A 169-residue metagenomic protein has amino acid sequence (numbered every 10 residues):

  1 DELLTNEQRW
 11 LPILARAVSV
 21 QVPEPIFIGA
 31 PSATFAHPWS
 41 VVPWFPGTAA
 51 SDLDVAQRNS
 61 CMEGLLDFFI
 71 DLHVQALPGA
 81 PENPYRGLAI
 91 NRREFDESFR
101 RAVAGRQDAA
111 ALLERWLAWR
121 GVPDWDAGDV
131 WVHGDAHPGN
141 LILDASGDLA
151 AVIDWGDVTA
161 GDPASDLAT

Functional and structural regions predicted by a protein language model:
D1, N59-M62, A89-R92, R106-E114 (+2 more regions): Short, structured helix-loop boundary elements
D1-A89, D126: ATP-binding pocket architecture of kinase catalytic cores
L11, I26-I28, W116-R120, P138: A generic local structural motif
S40, D67-I70, N83-D124, G147: Active-site catalytic-loop/activation-segment of kinase and kinase-like phosphoryl-transfer enzymes
P43-G47, E97, G156, D166-A168: Short glycine/proline- and charge-enriched loop/turn segments that cap or connect secondary-structure elements
D129-V132, H137-T169: Active-site Asp-x-Gly
